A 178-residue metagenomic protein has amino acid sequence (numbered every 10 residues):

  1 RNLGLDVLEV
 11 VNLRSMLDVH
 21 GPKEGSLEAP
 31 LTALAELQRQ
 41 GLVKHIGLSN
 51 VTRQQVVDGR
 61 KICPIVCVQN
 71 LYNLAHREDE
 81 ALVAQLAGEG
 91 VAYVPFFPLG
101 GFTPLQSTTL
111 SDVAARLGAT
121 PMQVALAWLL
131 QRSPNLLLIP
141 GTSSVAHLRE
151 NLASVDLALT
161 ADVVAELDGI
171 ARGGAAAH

Functional and structural regions predicted by a protein language model:
R1-N12, E36-Q40: CE4/NodB-like, metal-dependent polysaccharide N-deacetylase domain that modifies extracellular/periplasmic N-acetylated
M16-A177: Beta/alpha (TIM)-barrel catalytic core signal, keyed to glycine-rich beta->alpha loops juxtaposed to Asp/Glu that bind
